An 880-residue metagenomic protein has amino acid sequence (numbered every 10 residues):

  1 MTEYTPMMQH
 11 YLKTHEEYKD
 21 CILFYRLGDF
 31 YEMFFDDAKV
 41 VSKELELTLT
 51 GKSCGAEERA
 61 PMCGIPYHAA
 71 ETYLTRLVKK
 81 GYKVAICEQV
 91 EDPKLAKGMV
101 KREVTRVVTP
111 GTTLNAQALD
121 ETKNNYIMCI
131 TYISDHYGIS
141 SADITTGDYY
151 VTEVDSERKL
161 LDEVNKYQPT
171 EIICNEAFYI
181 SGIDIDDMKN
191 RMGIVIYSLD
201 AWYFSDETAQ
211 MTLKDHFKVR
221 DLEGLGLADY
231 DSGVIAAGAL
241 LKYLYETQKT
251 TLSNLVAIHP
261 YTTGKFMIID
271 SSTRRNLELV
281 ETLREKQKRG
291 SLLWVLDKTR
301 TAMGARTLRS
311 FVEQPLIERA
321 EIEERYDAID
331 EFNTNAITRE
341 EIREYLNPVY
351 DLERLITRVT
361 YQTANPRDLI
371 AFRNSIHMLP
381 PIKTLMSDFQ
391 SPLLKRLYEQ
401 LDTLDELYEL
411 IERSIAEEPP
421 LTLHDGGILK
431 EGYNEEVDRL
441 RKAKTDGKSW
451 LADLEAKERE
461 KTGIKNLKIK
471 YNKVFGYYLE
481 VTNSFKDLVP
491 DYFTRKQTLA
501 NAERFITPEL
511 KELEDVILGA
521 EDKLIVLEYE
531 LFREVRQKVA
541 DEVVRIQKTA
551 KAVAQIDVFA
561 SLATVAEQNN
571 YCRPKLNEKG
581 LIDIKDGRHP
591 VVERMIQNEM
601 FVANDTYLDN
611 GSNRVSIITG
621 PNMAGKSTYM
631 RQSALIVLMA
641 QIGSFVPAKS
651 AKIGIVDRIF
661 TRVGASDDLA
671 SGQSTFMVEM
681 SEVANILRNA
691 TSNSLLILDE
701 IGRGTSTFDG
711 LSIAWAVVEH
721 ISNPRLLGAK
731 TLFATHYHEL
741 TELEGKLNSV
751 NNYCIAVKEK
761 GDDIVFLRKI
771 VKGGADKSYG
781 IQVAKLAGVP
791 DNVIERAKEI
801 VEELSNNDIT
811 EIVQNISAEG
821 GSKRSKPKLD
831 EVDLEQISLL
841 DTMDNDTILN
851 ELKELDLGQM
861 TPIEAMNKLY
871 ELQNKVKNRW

Functional and structural regions predicted by a protein language model:
M1-E331, N347-T360, A364-A456, L581 (+3 more regions): Charged catalytic and DNA/RNA-contacting regions of genome-maintenance and nucleic-acid-processing enzymes
F35-A38, Y230, R300, R306-F311 (+5 more regions): ATPase nucleotide-binding head domains, primarily ABC-like/P-loop NTPase cores
C87, P110-L119, T251, F389-L393 (+5 more regions): Active-site phosphate-binding and catalytic loops of NTP-dependent enzymes
Y361, N365, S375-M378, R396 (+3 more regions): Charged, surface-exposed helical/loop "interaction arms" that form contiguous linear patches used for dimerization
L407, S414, L421, Y477-F493: Cytosolic, long alpha-helical scaffolding segments
A416, L499, E503-Q537: Extended, charged coiled-coil "arm/hinge" scaffolds of SMC/Rad50-like chromosome-maintenance ATPases and other large
A452, R459-N483, P490: Extended, charged helical/alpha-beta scaffold domains that provide interaction surfaces
S838, T842-W880: C-terminal tails and terminal domains of large nucleic-acid-associated and other macromolecular-machine proteins
